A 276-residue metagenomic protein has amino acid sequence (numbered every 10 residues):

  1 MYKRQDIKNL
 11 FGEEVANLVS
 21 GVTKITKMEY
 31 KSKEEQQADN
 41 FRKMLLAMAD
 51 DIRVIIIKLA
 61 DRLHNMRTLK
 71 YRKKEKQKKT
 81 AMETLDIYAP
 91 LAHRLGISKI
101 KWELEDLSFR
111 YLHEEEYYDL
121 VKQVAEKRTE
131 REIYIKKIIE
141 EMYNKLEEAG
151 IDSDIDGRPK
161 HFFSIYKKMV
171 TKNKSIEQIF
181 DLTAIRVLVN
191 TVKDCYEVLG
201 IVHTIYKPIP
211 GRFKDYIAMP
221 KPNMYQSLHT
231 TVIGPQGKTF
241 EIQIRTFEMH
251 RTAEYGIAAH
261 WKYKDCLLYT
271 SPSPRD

Functional and structural regions predicted by a protein language model:
M1-Q5, Y269-D276: Conserved small/polar residues in nucleotide/adenosyl-binding loops
R4, L10-G21: Hydrophobic or amphipathic alpha-helical targeting/insertion segments
N9, E13, E35-A38: Generic alpha-helical scaffold signal
A16-T23, K101, E105: Short, well-structured alpha-helical segments
M28-M44, A49-D51, I55, R62-S271: Nucleic-acid processing machinery
